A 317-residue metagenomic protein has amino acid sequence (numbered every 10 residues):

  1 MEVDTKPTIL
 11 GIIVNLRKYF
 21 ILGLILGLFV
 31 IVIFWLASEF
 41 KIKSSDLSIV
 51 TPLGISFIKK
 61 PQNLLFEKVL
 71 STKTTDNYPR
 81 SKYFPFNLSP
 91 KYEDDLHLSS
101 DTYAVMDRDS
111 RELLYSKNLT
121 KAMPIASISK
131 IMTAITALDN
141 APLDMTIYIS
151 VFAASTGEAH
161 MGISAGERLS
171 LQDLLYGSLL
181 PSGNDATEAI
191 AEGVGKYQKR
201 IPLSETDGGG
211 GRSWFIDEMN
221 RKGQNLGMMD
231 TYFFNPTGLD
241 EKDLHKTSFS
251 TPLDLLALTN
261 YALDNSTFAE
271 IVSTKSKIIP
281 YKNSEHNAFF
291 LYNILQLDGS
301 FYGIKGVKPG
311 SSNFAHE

Functional and structural regions predicted by a protein language model:
M1-V14: N-terminal, positively charged topogenic segments adjacent to a membrane insertion site
E2, R17-G23, W35-T102, G195-E317: Penicillin-recognizing serine hydrolase domain
D107-R108: Short, acidic, Ser/Thr-enriched surface-loop or helix-capping motifs
R111, P124-I149, L255: Active-site SXXK
L113-S116: Residue-level detector of high-confidence beta-strand sites
T133-A137, T187-I190, L255-A262: Buried hydrophobic packing segments
P142-G166, S273-N283: Short, glycine/proline-biased beta-turn/loop segments that scaffold the active-site neighborhood
T156-V194, A288-G306: Conserved catalytic neighborhood of penicillin-recognizing serine enzymes
